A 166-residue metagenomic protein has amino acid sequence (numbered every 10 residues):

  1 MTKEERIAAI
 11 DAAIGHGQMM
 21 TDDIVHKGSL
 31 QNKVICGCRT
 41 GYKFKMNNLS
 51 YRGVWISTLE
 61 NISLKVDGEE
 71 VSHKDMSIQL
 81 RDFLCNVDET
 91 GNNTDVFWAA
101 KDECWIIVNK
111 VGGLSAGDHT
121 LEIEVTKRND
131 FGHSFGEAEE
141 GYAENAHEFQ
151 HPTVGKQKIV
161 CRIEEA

Functional and structural regions predicted by a protein language model:
T2-A166: Terminal leader/tail segments of proteins
